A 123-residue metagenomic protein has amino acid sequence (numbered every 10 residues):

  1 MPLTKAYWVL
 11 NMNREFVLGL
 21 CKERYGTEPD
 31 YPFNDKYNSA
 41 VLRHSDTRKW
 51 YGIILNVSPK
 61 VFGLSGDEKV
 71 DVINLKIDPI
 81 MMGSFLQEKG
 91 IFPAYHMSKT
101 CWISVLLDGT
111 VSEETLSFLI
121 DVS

Functional and structural regions predicted by a protein language model:
P2-S123: Charge-dense, helix-prone N-terminal extensions
